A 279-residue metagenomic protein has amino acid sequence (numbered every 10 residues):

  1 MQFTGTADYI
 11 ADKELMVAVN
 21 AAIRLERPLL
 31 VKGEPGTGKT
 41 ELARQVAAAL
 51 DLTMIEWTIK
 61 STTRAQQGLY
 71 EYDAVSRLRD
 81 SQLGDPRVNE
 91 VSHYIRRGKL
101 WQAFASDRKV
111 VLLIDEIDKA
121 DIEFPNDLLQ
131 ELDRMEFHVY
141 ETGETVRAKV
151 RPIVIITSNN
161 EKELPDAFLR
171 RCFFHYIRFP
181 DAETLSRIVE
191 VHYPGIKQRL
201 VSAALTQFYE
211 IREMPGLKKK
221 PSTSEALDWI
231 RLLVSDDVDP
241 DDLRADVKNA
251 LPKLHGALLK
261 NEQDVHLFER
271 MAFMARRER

Functional and structural regions predicted by a protein language model:
M1-R279: C-terminal regulatory/interaction module of P-loop NTP-utilizing enzymes
